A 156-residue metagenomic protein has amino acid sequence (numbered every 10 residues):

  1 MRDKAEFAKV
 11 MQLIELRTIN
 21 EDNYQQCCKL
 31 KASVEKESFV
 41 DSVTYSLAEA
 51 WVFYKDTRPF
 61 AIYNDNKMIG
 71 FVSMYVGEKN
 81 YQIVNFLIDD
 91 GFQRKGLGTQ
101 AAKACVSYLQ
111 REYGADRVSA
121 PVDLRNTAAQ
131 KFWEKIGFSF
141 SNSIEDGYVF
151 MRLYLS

Functional and structural regions predicted by a protein language model:
R2-F7, V149-S156: Terminal substrate-recognition subdomain of acyl/acetyltransferases
Q12-N85, D89-G91, Y108, N142-D146 (+1 more regions): Acetyl-CoA-dependent GNAT
L16, R94, V122: Conserved SAM-binding loop
I88, R94-Y108, K131-K135: Conserved acetyl-CoA-binding loop-helix of GNAT-fold acetyltransferases
R111-P121: Conserved GNAT acetyl-CoA-binding A-motif
A120-Q130, Y148: Conserved beta-strand-loop-alpha-helix junction that forms the acyl-donor binding cleft
E134-S143: Conserved acetyl-CoA-binding loop of GNAT-fold acetyltransferases
